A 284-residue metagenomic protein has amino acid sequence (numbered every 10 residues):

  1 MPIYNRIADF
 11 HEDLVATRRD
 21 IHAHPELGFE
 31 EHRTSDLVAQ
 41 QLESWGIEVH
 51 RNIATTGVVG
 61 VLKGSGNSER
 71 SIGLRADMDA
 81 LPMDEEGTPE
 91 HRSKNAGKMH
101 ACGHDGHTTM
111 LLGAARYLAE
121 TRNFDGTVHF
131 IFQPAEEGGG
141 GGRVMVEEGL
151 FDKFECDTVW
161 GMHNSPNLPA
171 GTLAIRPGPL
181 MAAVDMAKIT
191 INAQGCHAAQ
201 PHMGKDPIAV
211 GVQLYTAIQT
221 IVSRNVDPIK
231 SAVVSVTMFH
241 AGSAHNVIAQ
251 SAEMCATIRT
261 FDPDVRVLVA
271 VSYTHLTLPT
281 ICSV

Functional and structural regions predicted by a protein language model:
M1-H100, T109, R116-F124: Acidic/His- and Gly-rich active-site-bordering loop/insert found across diverse amide/peptide-bond hydrolases
H24, H202-I208, P263-A270: Active-site pocket-shaping loop/turn-to-helix segments
I53-G57, S231, A249-S251: Short Gly/Ser/Thr- and Asp/Glu-enriched loop/turn motifs at secondary-structure junctions
L81-M83, G87-M99, G106, L118-A249: Histidine/acidic-residue-rich, glycine-tolerant segments that coordinate divalent metal ions
V247-A270: A conserved active-site cap/scaffold subdomain adjacent to cofactor or substrate pockets
H275-V284: Single conserved hydrophobic/aromatic residue that forms the stacking wall/gate of nucleotide- or nucleobase-binding
